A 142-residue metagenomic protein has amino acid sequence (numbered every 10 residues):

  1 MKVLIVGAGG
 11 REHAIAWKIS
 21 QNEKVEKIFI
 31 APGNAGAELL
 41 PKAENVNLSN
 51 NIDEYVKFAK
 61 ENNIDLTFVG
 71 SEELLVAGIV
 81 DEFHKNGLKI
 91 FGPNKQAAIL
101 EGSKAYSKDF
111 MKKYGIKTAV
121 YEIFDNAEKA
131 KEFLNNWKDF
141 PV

Functional and structural regions predicted by a protein language model:
M1-K95, E128: ATP-binding N-terminal substructure of ATP-dependent carboxylate-amine bond-forming enzymes
L4-I5, E101-V142: Active-site nucleotide/adenylate-binding loops and adjacent lid/helix of ATP-dependent enzymes
